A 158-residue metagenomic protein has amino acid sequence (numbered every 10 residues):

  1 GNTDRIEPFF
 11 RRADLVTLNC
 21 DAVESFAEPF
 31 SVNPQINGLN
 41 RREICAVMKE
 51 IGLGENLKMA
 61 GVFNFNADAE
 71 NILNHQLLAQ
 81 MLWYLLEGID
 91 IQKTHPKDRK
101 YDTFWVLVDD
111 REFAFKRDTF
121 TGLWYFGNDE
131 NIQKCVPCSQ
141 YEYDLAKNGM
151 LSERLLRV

Functional and structural regions predicted by a protein language model:
G1-V158: Catalytic cores of soluble, metal-dependent hydrolases
